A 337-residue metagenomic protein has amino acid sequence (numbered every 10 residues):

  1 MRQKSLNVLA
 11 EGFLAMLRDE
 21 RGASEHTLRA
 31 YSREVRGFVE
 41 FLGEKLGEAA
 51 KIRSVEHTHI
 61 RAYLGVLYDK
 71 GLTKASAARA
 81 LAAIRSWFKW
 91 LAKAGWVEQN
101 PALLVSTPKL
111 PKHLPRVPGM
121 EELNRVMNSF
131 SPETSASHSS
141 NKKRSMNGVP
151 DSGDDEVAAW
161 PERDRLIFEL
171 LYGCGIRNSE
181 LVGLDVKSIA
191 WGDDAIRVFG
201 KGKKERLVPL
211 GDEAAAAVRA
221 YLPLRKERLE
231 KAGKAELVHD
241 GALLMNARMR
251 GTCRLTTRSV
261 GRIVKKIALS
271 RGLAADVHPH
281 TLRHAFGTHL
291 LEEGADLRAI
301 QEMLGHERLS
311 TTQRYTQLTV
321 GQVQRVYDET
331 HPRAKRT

Functional and structural regions predicted by a protein language model:
M1-T337: Conserved catalytic core of the tyrosine transesterase superfamily
